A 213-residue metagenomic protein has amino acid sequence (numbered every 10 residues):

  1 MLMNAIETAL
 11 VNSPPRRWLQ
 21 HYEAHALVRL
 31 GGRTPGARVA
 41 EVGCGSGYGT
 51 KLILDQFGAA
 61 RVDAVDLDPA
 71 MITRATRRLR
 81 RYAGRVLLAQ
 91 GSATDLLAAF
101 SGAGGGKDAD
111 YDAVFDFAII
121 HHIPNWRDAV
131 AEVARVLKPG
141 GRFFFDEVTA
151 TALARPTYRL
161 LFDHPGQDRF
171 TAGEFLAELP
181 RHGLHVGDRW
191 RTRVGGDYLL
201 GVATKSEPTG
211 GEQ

Functional and structural regions predicted by a protein language model:
M1-T34: Conserved class I S-adenosyl-L-methionine
R16-W18, F144-G201: C-terminal alpha-helical "lid/dimerization" subdomain adjacent to the S-adenosyl-L-methionine
A40, S46-D95: Class I SAM-dependent methyltransferase SAM/SAH-binding core
D95-D108: Short conserved loop adjoining the S-adenosyl-L-methionine
F115: A conserved beta-strand element that flanks and buttresses the S-adenosyl-L-methionine
A118-I119: Short catalytic micro-motifs in class I SAM-dependent methyltransferases
R127-P139: A short glycine-rich, Lys/Arg-flanked "PGG" loop and its adjoining helix->strand segment in the class I
G201-Q213: C-terminal lobe and adjacent flexible extensions of AdoMet/dcAdoMet transferase-like proteins
